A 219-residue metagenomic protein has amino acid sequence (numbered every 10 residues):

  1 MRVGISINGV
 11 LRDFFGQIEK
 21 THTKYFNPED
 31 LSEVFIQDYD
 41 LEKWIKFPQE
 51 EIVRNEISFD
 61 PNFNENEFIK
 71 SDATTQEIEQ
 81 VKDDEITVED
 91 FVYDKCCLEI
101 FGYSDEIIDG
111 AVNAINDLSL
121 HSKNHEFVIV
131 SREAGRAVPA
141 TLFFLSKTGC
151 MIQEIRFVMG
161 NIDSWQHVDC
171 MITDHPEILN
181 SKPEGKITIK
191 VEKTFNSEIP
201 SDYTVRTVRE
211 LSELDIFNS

Functional and structural regions predicted by a protein language model:
M1-D83: Active-site neighborhood of HAD-like aspartate-dependent phosphohydrolases
F14-Q17, Y25, D90-I100: SEC14/CRAL-TRIO lipid-binding/transfer domains and related phosphoinositide-recognition modules that form deep
K70, K82, D94-V128, R136-P139: Short, acidic loop-to-helix structural element flanking the phosphoryl-transfer center in phosphate-processing enzymes
V130-S181: Substrate-recognition "cap/lid" segment bordering the active-site pocket of phosphatases
I155-M159, Y203-S212: Short acidic-hydrophobic, aromatic-tinged amphipathic segments that line or gate anion-handling sites
I162-S164, E210-S219: Short amphipathic alpha-helix with an adjacent loop that forms part of the alpha/beta core around
I172-R209: Acidic, Mg2+-coordinating phosphoryl-transfer loop and its flanking beta/alpha structural elements, shared across
